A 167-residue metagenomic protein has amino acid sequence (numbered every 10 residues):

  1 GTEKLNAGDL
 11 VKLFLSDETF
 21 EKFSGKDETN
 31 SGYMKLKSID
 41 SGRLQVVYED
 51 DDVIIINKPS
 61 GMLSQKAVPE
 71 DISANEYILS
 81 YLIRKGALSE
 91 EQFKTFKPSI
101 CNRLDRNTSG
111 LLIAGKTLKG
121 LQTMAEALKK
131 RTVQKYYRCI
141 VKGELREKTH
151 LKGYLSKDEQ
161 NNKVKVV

Functional and structural regions predicted by a protein language model:
G1-K163: RNA pseudouridine synthases
K165-V167: C-terminal amphipathic alpha-helical segment
